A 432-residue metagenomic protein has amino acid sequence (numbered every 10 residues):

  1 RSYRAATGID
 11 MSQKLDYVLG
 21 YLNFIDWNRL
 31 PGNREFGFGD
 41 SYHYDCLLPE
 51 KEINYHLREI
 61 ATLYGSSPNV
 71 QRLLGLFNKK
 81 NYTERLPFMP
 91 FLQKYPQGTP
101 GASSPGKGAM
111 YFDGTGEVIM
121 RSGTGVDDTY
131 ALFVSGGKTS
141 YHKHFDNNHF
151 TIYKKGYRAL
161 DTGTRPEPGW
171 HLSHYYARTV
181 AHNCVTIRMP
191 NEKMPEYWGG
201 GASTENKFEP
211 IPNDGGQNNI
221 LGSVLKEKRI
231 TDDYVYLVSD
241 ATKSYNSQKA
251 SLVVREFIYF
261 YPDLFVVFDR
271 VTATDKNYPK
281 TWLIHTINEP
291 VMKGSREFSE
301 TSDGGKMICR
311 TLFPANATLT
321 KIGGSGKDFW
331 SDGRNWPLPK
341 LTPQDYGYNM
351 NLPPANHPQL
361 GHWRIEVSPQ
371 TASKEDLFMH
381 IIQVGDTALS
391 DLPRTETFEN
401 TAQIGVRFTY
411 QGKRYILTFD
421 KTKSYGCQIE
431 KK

Functional and structural regions predicted by a protein language model:
S2-A159, S368-F378, T395-T401, G405-K432: Carbohydrate-active enzyme catalytic cores, enriched for enzymes that act on polyanionic acidic polysaccharides
A5, A317, I322-G324, S331 (+1 more regions): A generic secondary-structure boundary signal that marks alpha-helix termini
M11, L15, L22, I53 (+10 more regions): Extended hydrophobic/Leu-rich segments
N23-R34, S302-G324: Short, conserved secondary-structure transition motifs
S41-H43, K138, P190, G324 (+2 more regions): Residues that form or immediately flank small-molecule/cofactor binding pockets and catalytic motifs
K51, N78, Q248-K249, H357: Helix-centric, low-specificity signal for extended rod-like, repetitive segments
K79-T318, D332, A372-D376, H380 (+2 more regions): Catalytic and substrate-binding regions of extracellular carbohydrate-active enzymes, especially polysaccharide lyases
K327-I416, D420: Beta-strand-rich recognition/accessory modules
